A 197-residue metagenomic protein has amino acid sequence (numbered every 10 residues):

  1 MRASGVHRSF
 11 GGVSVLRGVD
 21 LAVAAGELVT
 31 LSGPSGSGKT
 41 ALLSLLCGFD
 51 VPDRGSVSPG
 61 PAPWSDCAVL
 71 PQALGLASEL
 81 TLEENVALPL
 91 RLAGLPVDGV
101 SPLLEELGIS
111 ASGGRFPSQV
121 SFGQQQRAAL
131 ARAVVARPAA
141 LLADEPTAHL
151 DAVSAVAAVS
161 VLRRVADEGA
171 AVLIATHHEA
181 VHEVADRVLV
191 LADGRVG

Functional and structural regions predicted by a protein language model:
M1, L16-G18: Conserved structural motif at the start of ABC-family nucleotide-binding domains
S32-P34: The feature captures the beta-strand-to-loop junction immediately N-terminal to the Walker
C47: Helix-to-loop junction immediately C-terminal to a conserved catalytic motif
V97-S112: Conserved ABC ATPase "signature" region
F116-V120, Q124-Q126: Conserved ABC ATPase signature
V135-A139: A short, proline-enriched helix->beta-strand linker immediately N-terminal to the Walker B motif in ABC-type P-loop
L141-D144: Catalytic Walker B motif of ABC-type/P-loop ATPase nucleotide-binding domains
